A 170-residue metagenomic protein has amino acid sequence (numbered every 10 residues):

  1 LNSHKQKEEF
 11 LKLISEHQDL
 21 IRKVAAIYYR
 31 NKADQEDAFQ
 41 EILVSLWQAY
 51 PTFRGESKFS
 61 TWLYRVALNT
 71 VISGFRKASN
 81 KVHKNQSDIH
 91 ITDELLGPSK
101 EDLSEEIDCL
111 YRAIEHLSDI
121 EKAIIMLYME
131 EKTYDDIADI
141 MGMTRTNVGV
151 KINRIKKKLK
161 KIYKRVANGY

Functional and structural regions predicted by a protein language model:
L1-K23, I27: A short, charge-rich alpha-helical start-of-domain segment used by transcription regulators
S3, R30, E41-K58, K77-A78: Sigma70-family region 2
K23, D37-V44, S57-N69: Structural recognition of an alpha-helix C-terminal capping motif at a helix-to-coil junction
A33, D135, T146: Residues within helix-turn-helix
I42, V66, I124-I125, I137-A138 (+1 more regions): Hydrophobic positions on the alpha-helical face of helix-turn-helix-like DNA-binding modules
T52-R54, R65-Q86, L103: Arg/Lys-rich amphipathic alpha helix in sigma70-family domain 2
E94-M126, E130-G142: Amphipathic alpha-helical segment used for protein-protein interaction
M141-V166: DNA-recognition helix of helix-turn-helix
